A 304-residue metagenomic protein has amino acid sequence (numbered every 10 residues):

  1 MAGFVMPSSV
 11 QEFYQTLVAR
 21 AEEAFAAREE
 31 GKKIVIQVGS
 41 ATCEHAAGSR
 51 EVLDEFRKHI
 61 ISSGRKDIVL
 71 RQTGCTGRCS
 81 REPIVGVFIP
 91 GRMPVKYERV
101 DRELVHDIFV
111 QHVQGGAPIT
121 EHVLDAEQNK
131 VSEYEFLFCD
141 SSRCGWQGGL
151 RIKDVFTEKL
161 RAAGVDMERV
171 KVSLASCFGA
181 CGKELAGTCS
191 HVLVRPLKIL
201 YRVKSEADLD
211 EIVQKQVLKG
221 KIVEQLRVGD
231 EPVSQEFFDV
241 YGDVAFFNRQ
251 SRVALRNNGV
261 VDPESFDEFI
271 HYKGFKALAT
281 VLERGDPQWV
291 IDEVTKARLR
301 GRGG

Functional and structural regions predicted by a protein language model:
M1-G304: Feature of Fe-S/electron-transfer and energy-metabolism proteins that preferentially highlights extended coupling
